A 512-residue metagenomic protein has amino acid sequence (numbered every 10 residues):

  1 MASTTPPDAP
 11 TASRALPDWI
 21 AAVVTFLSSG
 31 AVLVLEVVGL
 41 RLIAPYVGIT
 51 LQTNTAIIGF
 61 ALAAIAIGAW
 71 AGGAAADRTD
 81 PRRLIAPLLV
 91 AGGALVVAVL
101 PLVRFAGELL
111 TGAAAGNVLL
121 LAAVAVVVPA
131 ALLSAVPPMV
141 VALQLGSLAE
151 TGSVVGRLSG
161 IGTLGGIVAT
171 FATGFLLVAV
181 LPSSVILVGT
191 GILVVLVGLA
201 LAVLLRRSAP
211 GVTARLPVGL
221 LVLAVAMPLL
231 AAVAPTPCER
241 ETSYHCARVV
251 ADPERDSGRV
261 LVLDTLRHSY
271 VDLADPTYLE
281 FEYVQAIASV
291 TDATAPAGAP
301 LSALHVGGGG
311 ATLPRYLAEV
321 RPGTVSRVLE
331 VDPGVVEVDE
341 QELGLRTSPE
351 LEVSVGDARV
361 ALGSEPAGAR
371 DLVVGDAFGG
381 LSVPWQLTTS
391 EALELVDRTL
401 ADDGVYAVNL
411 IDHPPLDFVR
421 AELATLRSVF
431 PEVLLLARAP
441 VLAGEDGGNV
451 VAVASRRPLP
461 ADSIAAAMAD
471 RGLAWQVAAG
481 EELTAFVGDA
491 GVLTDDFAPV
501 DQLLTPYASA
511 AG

Functional and structural regions predicted by a protein language model:
A2, L35, E241, L279-E282 (+1 more regions): Short secondary-structure boundary/capping elements
A2-R240, A251-R255, T265-H268, A299-P300 (+9 more regions): Alpha-helical transmembrane segments of multi-pass membrane proteins
L16, P276-E280: Aromatic-acidic/polar surface patches that form glycan- and anion
V90, Y278, Q285-V405, P414-D417 (+2 more regions): The AdoMet/dcAdoMet-binding core of the Class I SAM-like
L133-V136, L279-Y283: Phosphate/oxyanion-binding active-site loops and adjacent basic polyanion-contact surfaces
G191-I192, T388, A421-E422, A465-M468: Composition- and surface-driven signal marking solvent-exposed, interaction-prone regions in large proteins
A209-Y270, P276-T277, A293, A437-G512: Soluble small-group transferase modules, centered on the S-adenosyl donor enzyme superfamily
